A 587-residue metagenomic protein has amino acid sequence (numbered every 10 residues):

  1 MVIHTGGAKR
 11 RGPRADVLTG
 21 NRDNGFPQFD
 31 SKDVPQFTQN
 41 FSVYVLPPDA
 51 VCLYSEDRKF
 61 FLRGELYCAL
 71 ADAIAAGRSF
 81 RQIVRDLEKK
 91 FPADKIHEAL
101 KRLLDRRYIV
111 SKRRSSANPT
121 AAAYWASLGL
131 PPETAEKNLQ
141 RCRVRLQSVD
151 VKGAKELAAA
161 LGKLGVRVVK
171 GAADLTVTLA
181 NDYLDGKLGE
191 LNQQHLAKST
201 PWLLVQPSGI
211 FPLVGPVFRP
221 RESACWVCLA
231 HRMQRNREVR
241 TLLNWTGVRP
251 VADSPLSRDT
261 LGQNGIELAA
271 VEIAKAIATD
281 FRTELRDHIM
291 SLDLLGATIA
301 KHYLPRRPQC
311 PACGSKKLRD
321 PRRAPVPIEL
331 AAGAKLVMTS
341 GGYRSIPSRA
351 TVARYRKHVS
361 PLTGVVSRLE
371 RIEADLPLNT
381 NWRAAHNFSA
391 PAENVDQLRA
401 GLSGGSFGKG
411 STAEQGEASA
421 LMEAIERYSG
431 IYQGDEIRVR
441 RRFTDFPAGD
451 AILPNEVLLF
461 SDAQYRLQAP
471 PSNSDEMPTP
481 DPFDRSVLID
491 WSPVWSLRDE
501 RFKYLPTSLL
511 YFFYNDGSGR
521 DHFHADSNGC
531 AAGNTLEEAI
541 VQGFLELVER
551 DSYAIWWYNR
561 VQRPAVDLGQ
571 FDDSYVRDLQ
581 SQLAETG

Functional and structural regions predicted by a protein language model:
V2, V149, L157-A160, L164 (+3 more regions): E1/E1-like adenylate-forming module used to activate ubiquitin-like modifiers and sulfur-carrier proteins
V2-R14, D49, S55-V168, N192-Q193 (+4 more regions): Long, charge-rich, low-complexity alpha-helical segments
V2-V17, N21-P35, L46, C52 (+9 more regions): Helix-coil modules at protein/domain termini and other flexible surface or pore-lining loops, especially C-terminal
S79, V168-G171, T412, T535: Alpha-helix N-cap recognition
R81, Q193, E267-V271, K275 (+2 more regions): Short alpha-helical basic/polar micro-motif
I96, K187-L188, V576: Amphipathic coiled-coil/heptad-repeat helices and related helical stalk/stem segments that mediate oligomerization
